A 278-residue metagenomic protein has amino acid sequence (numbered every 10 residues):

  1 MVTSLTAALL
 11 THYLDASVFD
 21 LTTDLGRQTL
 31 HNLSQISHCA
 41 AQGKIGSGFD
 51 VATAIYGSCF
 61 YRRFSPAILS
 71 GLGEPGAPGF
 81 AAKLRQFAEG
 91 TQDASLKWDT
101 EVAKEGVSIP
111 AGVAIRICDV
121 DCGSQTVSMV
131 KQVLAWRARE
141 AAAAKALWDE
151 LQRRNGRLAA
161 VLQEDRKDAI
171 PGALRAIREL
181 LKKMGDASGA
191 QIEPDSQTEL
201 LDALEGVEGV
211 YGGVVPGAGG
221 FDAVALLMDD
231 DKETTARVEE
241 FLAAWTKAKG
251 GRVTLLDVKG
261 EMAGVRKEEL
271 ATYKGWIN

Functional and structural regions predicted by a protein language model:
V2-T3, L270: Hydrophobic core segments of transmembrane alpha-helices in multi-pass, intramembrane catalytic enzymes
T3-H12: Stable alpha-helical structural segments in soluble proteins, enriched in small hydrophobic residues
H12-R27, H31-I45, V51-V215, A225-N278: C-terminal nucleotide
G217-G219: A short acidic Gly-Thr/Ser loop motif
D222: Conserved glycine-rich beta-strand-loop-beta hairpin in the small C-terminal domain of fold type I
